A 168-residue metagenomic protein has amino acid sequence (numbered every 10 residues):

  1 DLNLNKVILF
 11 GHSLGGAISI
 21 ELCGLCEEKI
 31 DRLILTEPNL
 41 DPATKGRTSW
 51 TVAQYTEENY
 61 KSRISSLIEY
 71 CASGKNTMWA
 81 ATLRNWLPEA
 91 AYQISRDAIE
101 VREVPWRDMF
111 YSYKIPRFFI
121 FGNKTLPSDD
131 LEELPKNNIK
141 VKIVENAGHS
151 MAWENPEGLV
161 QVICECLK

Functional and structural regions predicted by a protein language model:
D1-V7: Conserved acidic catalytic loop of the alpha/beta-hydrolase fold
L9-G11, T36: Short beta-strand immediately N-terminal to the catalytic nucleophile in serine-hydrolase-like folds
G11, G15, S19: Gly/Ala-rich beta-loop-alpha elbow adjacent to hydrolase catalytic centers
I20-G24, I30-S62: Flexible "cap/lid" loop of the alpha/beta hydrolase fold
T44, W50, E58-S112: Conserved alpha/beta-hydrolase catalytic His-Asp/Glu region
E89-I143: Conserved serine/cysteine hydrolase catalytic core
A147-V160: Catalytic histidine-centered segment of alpha/beta-hydrolase-like enzymes
